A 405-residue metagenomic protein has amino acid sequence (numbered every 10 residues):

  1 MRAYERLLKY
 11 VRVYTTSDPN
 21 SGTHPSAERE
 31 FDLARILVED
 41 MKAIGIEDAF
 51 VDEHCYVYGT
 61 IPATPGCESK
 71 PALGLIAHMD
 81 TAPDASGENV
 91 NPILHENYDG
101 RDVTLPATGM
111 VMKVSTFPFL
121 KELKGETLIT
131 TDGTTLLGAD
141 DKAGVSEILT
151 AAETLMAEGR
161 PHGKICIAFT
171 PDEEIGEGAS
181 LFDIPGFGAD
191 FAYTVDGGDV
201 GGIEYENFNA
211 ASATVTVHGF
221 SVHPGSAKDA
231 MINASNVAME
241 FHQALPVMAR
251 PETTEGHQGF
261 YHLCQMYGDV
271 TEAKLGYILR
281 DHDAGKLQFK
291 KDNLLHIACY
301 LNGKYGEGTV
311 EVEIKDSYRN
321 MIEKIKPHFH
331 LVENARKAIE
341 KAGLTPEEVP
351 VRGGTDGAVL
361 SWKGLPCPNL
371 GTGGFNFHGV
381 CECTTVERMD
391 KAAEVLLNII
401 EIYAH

Functional and structural regions predicted by a protein language model:
R2-E28, I129-T130, Y318, H378-G379: N-terminal capping segment at the start of a domain
G22-K70, G74-I76, D80: A non-catalytic alpha/beta surface segment that caps or lines the substrate-entry region of metallo-dependent hydrolase
E28, T135-S146, K228-N236, C383-D390: Short, conserved micro-motifs enriched in small and acidic residues
C67-P161, F169, A189: Active-site metal-coordination/substrate-binding segment of hydrolases, especially metallo-dependent peptidases
G74-H78, A168-T170, Y193-D196, T216 (+1 more regions): Short beta-strand segments
F117-L120, E126-A139, D172-C299, G308-V310 (+1 more regions): Midchain, well-structured core segments that form catalytic/ion-binding scaffolds
E153-C166, V247-T254, H405: Phosphate-handling active-site elements
S235-H405: Metal-dependent amide/peptide-bond hydrolase catalytic core, centered on the "pita-bread" metallohydrolase fold
